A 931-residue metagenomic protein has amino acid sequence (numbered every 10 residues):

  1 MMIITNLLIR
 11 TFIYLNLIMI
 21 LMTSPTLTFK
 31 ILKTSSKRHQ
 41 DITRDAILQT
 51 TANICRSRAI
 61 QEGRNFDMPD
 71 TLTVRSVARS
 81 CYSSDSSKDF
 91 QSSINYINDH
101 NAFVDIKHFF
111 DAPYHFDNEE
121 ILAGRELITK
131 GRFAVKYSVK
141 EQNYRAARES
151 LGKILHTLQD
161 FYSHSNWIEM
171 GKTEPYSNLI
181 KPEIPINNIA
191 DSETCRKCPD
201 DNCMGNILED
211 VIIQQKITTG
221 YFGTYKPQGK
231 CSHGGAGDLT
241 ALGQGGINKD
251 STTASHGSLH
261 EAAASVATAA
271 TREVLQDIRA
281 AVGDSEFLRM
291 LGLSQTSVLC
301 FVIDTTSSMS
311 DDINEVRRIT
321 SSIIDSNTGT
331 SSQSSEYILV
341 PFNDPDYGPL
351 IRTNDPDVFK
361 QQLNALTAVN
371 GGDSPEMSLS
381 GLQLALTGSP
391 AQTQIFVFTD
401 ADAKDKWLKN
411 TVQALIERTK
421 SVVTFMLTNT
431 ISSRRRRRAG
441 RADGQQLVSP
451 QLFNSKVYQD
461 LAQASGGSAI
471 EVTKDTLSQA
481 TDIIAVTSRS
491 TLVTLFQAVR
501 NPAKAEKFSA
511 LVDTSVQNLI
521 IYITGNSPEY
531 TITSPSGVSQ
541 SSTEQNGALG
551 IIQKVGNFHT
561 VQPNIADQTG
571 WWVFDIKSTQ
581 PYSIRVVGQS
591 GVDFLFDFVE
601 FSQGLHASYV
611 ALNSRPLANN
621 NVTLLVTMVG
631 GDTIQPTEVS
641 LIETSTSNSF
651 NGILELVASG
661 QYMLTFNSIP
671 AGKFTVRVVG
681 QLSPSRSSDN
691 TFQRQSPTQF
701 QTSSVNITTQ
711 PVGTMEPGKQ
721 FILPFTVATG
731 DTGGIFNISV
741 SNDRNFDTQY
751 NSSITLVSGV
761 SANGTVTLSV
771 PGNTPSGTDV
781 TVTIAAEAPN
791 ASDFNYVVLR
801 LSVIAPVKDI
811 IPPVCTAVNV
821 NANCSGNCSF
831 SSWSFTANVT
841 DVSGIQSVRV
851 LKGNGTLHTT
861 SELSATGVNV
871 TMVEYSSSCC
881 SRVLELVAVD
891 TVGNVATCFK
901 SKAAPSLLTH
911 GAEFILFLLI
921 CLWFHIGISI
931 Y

Functional and structural regions predicted by a protein language model:
T5-N16, I20-G152, T157, H164-A280 (+1 more regions): N-terminal, motif-rich segments that launch catalysis or mediate targeting to/interaction with membranes, typified by
P185-G243, T399-S465, V472, D482: VWA/integrin I-like adhesion module and closely mimicked acidic/polar interface patches used
G292-Q295, Q459, Q463-S465, A469-N564 (+4 more regions): C-terminal "exit" segments of structured domains
L293-I351, Q394-F398, M426: Von Willebrand factor
P345-F398, D402-T411, N429-R434, L447-V448 (+1 more regions): Von Willebrand factor
N564-Q568, F666-F674, V760, G772-T778 (+1 more regions): Surface-exposed, short loops/turns at beta-strand junctions within beta-sandwich domains
V592-D597, T702-V705, D809-V814, I845: Proline-centered linker/hinge motifs at extracellular inter-domain junctions
P905-Y931: Cleavable C-terminal sorting propeptides in eukaryotic secreted/cell-surface proteins
